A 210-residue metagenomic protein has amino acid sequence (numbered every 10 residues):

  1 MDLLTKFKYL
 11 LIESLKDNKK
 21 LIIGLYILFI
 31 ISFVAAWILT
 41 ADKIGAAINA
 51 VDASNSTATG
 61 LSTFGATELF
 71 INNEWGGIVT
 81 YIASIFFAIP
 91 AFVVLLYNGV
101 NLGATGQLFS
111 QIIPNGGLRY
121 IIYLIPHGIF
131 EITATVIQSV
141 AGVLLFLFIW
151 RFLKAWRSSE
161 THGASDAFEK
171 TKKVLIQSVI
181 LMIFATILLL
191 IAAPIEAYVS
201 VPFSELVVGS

Functional and structural regions predicted by a protein language model:
L4-K20, F64, W75, G163-I176: Cytosolic juxtamembrane amphipathic/interface segments immediately preceding and feeding into a transmembrane helix
L15-G45: N-terminal signal-anchor transmembrane alpha helix
W37-A58, L96-N98, F203: Interfacial/capping segments of alpha-helical transmembrane domains
N49-L61, I149-K170: Juxtamembrane inter-helical linkers in multi-pass membrane proteins
T59-F87: Interfacial helix-start motif at the membrane-water boundary
A91-T105, A193-S210: Hydrophobic alpha-helical transmembrane segments and immediately flanking/interface helices in integral membrane
P126-F152, Q177, F184: Alpha-helical transmembrane segments of helical membrane proteins, especially in multi-pass transport, channel
Q177-S200: Final/C-terminal transmembrane alpha-helix of multipass membrane proteins
